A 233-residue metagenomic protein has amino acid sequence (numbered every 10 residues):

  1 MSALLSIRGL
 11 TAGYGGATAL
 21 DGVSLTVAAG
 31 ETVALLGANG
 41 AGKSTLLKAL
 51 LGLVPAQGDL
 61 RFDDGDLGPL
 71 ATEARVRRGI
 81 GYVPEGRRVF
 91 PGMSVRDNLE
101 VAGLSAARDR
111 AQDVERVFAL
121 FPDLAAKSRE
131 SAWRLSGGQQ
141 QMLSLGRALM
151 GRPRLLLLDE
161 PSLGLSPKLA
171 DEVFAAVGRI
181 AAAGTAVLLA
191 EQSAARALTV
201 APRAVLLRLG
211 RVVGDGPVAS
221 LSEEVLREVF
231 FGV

Functional and structural regions predicted by a protein language model:
S2-V233: Glycine-rich phosphate-binding loops of nucleotide-dependent enzymes
